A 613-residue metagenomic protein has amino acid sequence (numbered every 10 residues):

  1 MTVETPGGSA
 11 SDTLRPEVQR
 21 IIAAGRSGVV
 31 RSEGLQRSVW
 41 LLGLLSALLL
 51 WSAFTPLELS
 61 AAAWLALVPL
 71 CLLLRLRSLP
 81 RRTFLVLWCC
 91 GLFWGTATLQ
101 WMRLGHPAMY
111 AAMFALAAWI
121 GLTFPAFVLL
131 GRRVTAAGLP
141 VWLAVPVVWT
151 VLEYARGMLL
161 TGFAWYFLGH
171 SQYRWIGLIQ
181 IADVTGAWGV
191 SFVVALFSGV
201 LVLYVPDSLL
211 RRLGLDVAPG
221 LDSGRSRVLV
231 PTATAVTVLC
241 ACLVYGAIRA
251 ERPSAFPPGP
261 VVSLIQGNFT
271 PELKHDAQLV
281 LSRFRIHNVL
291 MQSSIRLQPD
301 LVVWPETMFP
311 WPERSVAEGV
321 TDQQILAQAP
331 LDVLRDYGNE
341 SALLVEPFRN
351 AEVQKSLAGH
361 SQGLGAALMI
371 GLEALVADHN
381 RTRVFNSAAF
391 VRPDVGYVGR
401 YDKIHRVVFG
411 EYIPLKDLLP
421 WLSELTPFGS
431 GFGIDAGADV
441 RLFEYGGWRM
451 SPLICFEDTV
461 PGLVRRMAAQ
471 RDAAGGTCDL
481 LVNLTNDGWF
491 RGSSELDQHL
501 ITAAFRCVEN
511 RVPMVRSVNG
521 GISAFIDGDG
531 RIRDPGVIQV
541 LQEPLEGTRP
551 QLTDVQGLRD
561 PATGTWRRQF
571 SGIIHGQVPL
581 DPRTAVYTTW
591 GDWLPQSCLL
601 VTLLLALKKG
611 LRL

Functional and structural regions predicted by a protein language model:
T2-A250, L484, R491-S493, R506 (+3 more regions): Membrane-embedded alpha-helical bundles of multi-pass enzymes that act on lipidic or dolichyl-linked glycan substrates
L44, L160, I176, P257 (+7 more regions): A generic fold-level signal
L104-A111, G157-T185, R381-R466, Q551-T563: Active-site catalytic loop in hydrolytic enzyme cores
L213-G224, V316-S356, P535-R567: Charged, glycine/proline-rich intrinsically disordered loops and linkers
G246-F409, L442-G447, P452-D458, L463-R465 (+3 more regions): Soluble catalytic regions of membrane-associated enzymes that act on cell-envelope and secretory-pathway components
R381-K403, I522-E546, R567-Q569, H575: Amphipathic beta-strand/beta-sheet edge segments enriched in Tyr/Trp
I434-V440, E444-R449, C455-D527: Membrane-proximal low-complexity regions enriched in glycine and acidic/polar residues
